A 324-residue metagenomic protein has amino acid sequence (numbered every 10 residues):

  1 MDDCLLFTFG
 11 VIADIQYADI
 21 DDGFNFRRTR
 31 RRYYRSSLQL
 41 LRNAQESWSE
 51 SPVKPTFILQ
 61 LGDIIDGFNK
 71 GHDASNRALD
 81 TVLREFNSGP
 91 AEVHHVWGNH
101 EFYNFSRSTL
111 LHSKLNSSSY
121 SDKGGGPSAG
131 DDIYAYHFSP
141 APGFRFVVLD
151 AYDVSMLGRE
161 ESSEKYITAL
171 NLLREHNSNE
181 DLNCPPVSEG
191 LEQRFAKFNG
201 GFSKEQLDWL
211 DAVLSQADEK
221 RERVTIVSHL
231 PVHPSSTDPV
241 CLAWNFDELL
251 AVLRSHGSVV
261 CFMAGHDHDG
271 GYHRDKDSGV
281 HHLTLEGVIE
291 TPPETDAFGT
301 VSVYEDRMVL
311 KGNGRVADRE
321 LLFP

Functional and structural regions predicted by a protein language model:
M1-N76: N-terminal active-site segment of His-dependent metallophosphoesterases
F9-V11, I58-Q60, H95, I226 (+1 more regions): Residue-level marker for buried hydrophobic side chains located in beta-strands that build the well-ordered beta-sheet
D14, G62-D63, G98-N99, L149 (+2 more regions): Active-site glycine-centered loops adjacent to acidic/histidine catalytic or metal-binding residues that shape
D19, G67-N69, H233-S236, L242 (+1 more regions): Short, solvent-exposed loop/turn segments at secondary-structure junctions
F26-R31, N69-E219, N245-S258, D269-G312 (+1 more regions): Extended active-site neighborhood of metal-dependent phosphoesterases/phosphodiesterases
A217-S235: Short acidic, glycine-rich surface-loop motifs adjacent to enzyme active sites
I226-V232, V260-G270: Histidine-centered catalytic micro-motifs
